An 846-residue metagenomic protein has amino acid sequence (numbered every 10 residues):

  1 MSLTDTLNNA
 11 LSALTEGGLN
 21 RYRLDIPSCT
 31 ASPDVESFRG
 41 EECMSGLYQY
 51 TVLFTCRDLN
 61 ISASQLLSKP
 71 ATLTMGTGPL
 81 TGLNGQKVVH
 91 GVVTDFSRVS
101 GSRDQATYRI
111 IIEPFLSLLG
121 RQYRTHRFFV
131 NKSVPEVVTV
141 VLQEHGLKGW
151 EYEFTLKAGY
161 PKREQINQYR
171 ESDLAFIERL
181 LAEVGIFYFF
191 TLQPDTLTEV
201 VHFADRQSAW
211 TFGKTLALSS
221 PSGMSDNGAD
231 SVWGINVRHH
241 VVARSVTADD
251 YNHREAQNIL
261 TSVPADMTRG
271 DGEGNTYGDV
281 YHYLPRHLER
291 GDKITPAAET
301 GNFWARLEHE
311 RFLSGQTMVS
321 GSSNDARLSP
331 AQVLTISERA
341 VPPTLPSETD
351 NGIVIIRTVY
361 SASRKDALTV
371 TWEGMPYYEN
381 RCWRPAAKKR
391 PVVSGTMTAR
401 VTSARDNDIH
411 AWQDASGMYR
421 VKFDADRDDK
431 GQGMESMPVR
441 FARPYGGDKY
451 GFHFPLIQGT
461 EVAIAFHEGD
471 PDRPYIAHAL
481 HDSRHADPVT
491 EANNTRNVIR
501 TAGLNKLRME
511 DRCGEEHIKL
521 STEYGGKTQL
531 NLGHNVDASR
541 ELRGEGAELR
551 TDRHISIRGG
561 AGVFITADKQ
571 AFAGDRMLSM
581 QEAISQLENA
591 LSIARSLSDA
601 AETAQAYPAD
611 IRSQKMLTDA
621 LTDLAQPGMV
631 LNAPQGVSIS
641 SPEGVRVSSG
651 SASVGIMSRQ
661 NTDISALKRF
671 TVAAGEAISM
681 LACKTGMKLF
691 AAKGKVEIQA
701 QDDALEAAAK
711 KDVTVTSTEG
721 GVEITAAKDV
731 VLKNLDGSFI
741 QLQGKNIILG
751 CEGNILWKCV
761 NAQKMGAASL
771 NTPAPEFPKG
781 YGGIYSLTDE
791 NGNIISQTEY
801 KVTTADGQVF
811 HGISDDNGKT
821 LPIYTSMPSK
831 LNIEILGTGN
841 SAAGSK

Functional and structural regions predicted by a protein language model:
M1-K846: Amphipathic alpha-helical and helix-coil boundary elements used as assembly and membrane-proximal scaffolds
